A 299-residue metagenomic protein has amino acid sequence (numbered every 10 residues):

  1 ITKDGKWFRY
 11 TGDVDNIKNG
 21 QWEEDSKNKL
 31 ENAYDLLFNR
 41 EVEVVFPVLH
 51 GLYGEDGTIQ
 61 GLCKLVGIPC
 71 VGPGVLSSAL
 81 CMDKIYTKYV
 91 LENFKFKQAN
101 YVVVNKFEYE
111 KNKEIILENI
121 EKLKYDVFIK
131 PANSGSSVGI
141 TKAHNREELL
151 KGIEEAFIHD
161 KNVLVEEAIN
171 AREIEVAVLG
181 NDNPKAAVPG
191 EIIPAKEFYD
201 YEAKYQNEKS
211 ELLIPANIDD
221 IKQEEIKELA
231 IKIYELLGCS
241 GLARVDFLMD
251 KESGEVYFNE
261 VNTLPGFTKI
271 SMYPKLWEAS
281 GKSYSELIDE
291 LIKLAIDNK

Functional and structural regions predicted by a protein language model:
I1-L76, L80-M82, Y86, N105-L117 (+1 more regions): ATP-binding N-terminal substructure of ATP-dependent carboxylate-amine bond-forming enzymes
N39, L80-R172: Active-site nucleotide/adenylate-binding loops and adjacent lid/helix of ATP-dependent enzymes
G51, S137, I192-A195, N262-L276: Glycine-rich phosphate/pyrophosphate-binding beta-alpha loops
P69-C70, Q98, V127, Y284: Hydrophobic beta-strand scaffold residues
V104, I140-N145, V178-N181, D250 (+2 more regions): Short beta-strand-to-turn element immediately C-terminal to the catalytic PLP-Schiff-base lysine in fold type I
H144-E228, E255-Y257: Phosphate-binding site of ATP-dependent enzymes
E167, A177-V178, Y234-F267, W277: Conserved metal-phosphate-binding beta-hairpin within the catalytic cores of diverse ATP-dependent phosphoryl-transfer
E191-A243, M272-K299: Active-site "cap" helix and flanking loop/linker of ATP-utilizing ligase/carboxylase catalytic domains
